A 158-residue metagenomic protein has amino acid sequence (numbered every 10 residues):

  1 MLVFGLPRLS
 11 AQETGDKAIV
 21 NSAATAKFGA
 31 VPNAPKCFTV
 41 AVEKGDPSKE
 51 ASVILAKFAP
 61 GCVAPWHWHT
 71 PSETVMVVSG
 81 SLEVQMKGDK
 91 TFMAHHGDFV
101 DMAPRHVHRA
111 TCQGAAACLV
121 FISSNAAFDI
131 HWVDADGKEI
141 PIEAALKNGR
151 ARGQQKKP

Functional and structural regions predicted by a protein language model:
L2-L9: C-terminal segment of classical bacterial N-terminal signal peptides
L9-S52, A135-P158: A short, N-terminal "cap"/entry segment at the start of jelly-roll beta-barrel domains of the cupin/DSBH fold
A34-K36, P47-K49, W68, M76 (+2 more regions): Extracellular/periplasmic catalytic domains that process cell-envelope and extracellular macromolecules
D46-S48, L82, K87-R105: Short acidic-glycine-tyrosine-enriched beta hairpin
P47-K49, C62-V63, L82-V84, H106-R109 (+1 more regions): Solvent-exposed loop/turn segments at secondary-structure junctions within structured extracellular/periplasmic domains
E50-H69, A103-R105: Conserved short histidine dyad/triad with adjacent acidic residue
A59-C62, H69-G88: Glycine- and acidic-residue-biased ligand/ion/polar-headgroup-sensing regions
H95, P104-F128: Ligand-binding loop in jelly-roll beta-barrel domains
